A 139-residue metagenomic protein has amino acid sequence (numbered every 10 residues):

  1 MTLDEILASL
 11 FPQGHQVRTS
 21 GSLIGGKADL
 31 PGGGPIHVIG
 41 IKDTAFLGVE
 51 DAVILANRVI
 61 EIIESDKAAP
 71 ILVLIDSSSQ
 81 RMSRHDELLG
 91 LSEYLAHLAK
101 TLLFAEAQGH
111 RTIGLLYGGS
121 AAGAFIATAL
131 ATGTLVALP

Functional and structural regions predicted by a protein language model:
M1-T112, G119, I126, T132-T134: Terminal-region recognition feature
V136-L138: Short acidic-hydrophobic, aromatic-tinged amphipathic segments that line or gate anion-handling sites
